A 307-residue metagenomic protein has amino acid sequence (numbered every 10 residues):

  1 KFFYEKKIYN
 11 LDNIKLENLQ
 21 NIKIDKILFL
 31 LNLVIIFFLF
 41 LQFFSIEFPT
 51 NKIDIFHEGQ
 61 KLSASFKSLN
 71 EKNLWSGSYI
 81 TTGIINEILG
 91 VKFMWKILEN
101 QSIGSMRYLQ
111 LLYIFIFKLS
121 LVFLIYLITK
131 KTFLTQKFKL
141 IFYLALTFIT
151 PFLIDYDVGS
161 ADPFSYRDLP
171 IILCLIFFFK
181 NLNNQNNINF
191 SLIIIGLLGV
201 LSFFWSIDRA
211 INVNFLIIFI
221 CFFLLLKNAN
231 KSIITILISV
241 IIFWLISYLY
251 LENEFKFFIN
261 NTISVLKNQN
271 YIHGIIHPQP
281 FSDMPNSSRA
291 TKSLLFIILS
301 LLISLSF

Functional and structural regions predicted by a protein language model:
K1-F43, N189: Start-transfer (signal-anchor) and selected internal transmembrane alpha helices of multi-pass inner/ER membrane
F40-E87, K96-I116, A145, I149-P163 (+2 more regions): Transmembrane catalytic cores of multi-pass membrane glycosyltransferases and polysaccharide-assembly enzymes
L89-I97, L121, I125-T129, F178 (+6 more regions): Alpha-helical membrane-inserting segments
L111-K137, F148-P151: Transmembrane-helix motifs of polytopic, lipid-linked glycan transferases
F115, L119, S165-F179, I195 (+1 more regions): Alpha-helical transmembrane segments of multi-pass membrane proteins
K137-I141, F177-L201, N230-I238: Short hydrophobic alpha-helices at membrane interfaces in multi-pass membrane enzymes
P170-L192, K292-F307: Membrane-interface transmembrane helices that cradle and orient dolichyl/undecaprenyl
L192-I207, V213-I218: Membrane-interface alpha helices of multi-pass inner-membrane proteins
